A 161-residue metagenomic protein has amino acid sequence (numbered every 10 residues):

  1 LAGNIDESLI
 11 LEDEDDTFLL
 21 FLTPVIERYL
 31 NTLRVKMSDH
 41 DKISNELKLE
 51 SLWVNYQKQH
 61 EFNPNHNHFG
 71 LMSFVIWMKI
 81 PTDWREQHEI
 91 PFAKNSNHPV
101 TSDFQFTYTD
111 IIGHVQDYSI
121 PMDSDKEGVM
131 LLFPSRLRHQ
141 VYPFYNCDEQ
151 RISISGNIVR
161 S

Functional and structural regions predicted by a protein language model:
L1-E46, S51-N63, V100: Non-heme Fe(II)/2-oxoglutarate
S38, P143-F144: Sparse recognition of residues in long alpha-helices and their boundaries
W53-L132, Y142, E149-Q150: Catalytic core of non-heme Fe(II) oxygenases with the double-stranded beta-helix
L137-Q140: Short, charged beta-turn/beta-strand-edge "cap" motif at the junction between a beta-strand and an adjacent loop
S153: Short hydrophobic beta-strand segments that form the core of ligand-binding sensory/regulatory domains
N157-S161: Double-stranded beta-helix
